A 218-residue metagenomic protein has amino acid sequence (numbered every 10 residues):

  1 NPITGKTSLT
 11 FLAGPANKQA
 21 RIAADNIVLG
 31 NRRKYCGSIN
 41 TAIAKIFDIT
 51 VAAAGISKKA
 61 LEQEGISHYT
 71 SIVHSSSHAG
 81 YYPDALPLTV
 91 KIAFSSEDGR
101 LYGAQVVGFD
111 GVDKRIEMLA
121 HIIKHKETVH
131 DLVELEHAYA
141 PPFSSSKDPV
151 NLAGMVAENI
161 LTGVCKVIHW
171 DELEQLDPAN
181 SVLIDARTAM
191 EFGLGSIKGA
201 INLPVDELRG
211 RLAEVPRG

Functional and structural regions predicted by a protein language model:
P2-D110, S145, P149-Q175, S181: Mid-to-C-terminal Rossmann-like scaffold of FAD/NAD(P)H-dependent oxidoreductases
E62, I123, G193: Short polybasic/polar patches that bind polyanions
S67, T128-V129: Residue-level detector of anion-binding/catalytic polar loops
V73-S76, H137, T188: Residues that form or immediately flank small-molecule/cofactor binding pockets and catalytic motifs
D110-T128: A short, polar/charged loop-to-alpha-helix boundary motif
V129-L135, K147: Catalytic P-loop NTP-binding/switch module of NTPases
A138-P142: A short structural micro-motif
Q175-G218: Positively charged, proline/Ser/Thr-rich regional signature most characteristic of the Rhodanese/CDC25-like
